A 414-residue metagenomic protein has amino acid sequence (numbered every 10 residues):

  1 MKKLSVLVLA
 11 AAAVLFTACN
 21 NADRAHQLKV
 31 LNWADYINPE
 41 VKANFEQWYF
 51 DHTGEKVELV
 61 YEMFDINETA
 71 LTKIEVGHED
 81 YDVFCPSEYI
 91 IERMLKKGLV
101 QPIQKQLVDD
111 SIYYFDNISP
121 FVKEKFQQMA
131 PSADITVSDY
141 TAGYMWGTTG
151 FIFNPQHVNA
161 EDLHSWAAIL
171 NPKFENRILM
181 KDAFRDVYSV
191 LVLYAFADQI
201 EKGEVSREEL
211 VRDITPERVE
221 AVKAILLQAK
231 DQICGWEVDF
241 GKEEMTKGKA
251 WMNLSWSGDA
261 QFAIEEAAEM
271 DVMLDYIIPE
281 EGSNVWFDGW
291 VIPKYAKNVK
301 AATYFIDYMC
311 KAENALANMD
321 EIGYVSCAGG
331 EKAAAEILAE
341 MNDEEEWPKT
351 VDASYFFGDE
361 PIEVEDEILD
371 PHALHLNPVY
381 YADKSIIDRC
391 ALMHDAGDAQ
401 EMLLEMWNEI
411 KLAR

Functional and structural regions predicted by a protein language model:
L15-A18: C-terminal motif of bacterial Sec signal peptides marking the signal peptidase cleavage site
N21-K97: Early extracytoplasmic/lumenal segment of secretory-pathway proteins
K56, V60-E62, E68-L71, E88 (+2 more regions): Hinge/lid segment of periplasmic solute-binding proteins
L95-I103, T136-S138, A263-I278, N342-K349: Ligand-binding "clamshell"
Q101-I112, T141, M270-N284, P293-A296: Short beta-strand->loop
R177-M180, V187-L191, I200-D275: Ligand-binding pocket segment of bilobal, Venus flytrap-like solute-binding proteins
P293-Y380: Mature extracytoplasmic/periplasmic domains
I362-R414: Conserved C-terminal helix/tail region of periplasmic/extracytoplasmic solute-binding proteins
